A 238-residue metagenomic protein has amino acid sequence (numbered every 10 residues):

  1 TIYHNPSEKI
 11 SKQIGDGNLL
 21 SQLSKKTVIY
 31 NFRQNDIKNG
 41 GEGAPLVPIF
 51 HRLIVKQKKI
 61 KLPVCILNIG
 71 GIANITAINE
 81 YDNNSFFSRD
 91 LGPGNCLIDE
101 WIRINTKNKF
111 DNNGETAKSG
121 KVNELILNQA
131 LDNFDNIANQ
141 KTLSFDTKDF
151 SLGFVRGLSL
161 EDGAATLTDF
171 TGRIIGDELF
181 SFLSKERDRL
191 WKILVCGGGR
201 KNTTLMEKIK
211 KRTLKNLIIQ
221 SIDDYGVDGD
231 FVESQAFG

Functional and structural regions predicted by a protein language model:
T1, I69-G71, W191-N202, S234: Glycine-rich beta-strand-to-loop/alpha-helix junction loops that act as flexible
T1-G15: Short beta-strand-loop/turn "lid" adjacent to the catalytic site in phosphate-handling enzymes
L23-K25, I29-R52, K56-Q57, C65-N136: Glycine-rich phosphate-binding loop plus the immediately following alpha-helix
V28, L217-I219: Generic structural signal for residues in well-ordered beta-strands
N39-I49, G163-I174, E233: A glycine-rich, Thr/Ser-enriched phosphate-binding loop motif common to dinucleotide/cofactor-binding enzymes
K107-K192, T203-L217: A contiguous, well-structured pocket-lining segment that forms one wall/lid of small-molecule binding clefts in soluble
D169, Q220-G238: Glycine-rich phosphate-binding/hydrolytic loop that grips phosphoryl groups
